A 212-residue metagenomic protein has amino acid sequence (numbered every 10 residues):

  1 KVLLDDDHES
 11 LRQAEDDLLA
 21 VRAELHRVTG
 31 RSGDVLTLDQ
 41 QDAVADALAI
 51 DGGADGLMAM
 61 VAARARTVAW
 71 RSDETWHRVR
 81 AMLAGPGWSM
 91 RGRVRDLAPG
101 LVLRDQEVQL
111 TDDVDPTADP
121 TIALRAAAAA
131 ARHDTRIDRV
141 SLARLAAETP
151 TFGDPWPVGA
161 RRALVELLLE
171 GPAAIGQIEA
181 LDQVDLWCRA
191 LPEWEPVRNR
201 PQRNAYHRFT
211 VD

Functional and structural regions predicted by a protein language model:
K1-Y206: Non-catalytic interface/linker regions that flank or bridge core catalytic/transmembrane domains
Y206-D212: Short, intrinsically disordered, charge-balanced linker/junction segments flanking boundaries in proteins
